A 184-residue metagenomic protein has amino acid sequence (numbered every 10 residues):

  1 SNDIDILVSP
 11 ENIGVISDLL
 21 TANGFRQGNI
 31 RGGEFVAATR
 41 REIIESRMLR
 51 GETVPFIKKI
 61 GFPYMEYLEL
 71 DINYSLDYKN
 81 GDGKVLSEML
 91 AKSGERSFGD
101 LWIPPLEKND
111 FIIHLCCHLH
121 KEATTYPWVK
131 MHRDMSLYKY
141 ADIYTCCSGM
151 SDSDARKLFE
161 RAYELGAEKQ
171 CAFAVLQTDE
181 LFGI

Functional and structural regions predicted by a protein language model:
S1-N2, V8-I184: Conserved NTP-donor binding/palm subdomain of two-metal-ion nucleotidyltransferases/polymerases, i.e., the charged
